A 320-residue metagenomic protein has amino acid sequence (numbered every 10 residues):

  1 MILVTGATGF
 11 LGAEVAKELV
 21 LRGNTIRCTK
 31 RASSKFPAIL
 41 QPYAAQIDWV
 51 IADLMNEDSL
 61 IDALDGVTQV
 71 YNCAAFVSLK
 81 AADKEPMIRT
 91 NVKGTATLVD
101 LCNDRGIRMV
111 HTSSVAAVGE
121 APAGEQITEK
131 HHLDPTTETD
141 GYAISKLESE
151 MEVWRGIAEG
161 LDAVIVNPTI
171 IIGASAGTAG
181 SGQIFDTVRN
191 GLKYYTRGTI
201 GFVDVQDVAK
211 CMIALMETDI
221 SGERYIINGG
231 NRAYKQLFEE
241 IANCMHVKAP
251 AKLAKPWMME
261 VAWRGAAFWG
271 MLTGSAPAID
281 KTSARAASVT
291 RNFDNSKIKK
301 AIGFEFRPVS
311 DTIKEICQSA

Functional and structural regions predicted by a protein language model:
I2-R22: N-terminal Rossmann NAD(P)H-binding glycine-rich loop of SDR-like oxidoreductase domains
I47-K93, L101: NAD(P)H-binding glycine-rich loop region in Rossmannoid oxidoreductase-like domains and their noncatalytic homologs
L79, V115-E125, I171-G177: Conserved catalytic-site region of short-chain dehydrogenase/reductase
K93-G141: Conserved Rossmann-fold NAD(P)-dependent oxidoreductase catalytic core, especially the SDR/UDP-sugar
T139-V164: Active-site Tyr-X1-5-Lys
E148, A179-G180, T196-M216, E223: Substrate-positioning beta->alpha
G160-I165, T169-F202: NAD(P)-dependent short-chain dehydrogenase/reductase
C211-I279, N295, K300, V309-Q318: Mid/C-terminal beta-alpha module of Rossmann-like enzyme folds, strongest in SDR-family dehydrogenases/epimerases
